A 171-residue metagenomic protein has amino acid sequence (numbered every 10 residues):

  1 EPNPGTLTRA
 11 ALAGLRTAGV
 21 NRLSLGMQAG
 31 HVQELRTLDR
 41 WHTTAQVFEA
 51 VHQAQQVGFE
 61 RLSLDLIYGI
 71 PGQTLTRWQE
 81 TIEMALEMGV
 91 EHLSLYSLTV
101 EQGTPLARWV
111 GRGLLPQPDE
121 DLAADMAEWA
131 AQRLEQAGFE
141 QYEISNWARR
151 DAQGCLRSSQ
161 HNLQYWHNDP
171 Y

Functional and structural regions predicted by a protein language model:
E1-Y171: C-terminal scaffold of the Radical SAM
